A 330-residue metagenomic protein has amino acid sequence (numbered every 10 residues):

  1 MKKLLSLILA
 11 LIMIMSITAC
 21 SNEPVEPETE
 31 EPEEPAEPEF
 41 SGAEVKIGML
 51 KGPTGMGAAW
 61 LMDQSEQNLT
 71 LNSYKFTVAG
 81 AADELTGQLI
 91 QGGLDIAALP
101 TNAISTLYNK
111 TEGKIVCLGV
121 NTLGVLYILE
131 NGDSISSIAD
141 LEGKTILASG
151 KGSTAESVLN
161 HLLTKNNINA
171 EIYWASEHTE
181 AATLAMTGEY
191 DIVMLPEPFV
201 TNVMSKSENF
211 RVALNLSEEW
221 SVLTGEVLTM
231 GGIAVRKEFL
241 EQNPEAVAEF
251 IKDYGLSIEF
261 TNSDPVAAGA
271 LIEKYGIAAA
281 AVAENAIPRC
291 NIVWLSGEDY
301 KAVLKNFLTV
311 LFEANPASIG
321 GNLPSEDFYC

Functional and structural regions predicted by a protein language model:
M1-L9: Positively charged n-region of N-terminal signal peptides that target proteins for export
S16-A19: C-terminal motif of bacterial Sec signal peptides marking the signal peptidase cleavage site
S21-E23: Bacterial signal peptide processing site
E26-I168, I172-A175, D191, E197 (+1 more regions): Short, glycine-/small- and polar/acidic-enriched structural segments that line small-molecule recognition paths
W60-M62, L126-S137, L228-A246, V293: A bilobed periplasmic-binding-protein/Venus flytrap-type ligand-binding module shared by bacterial periplasmic
N102-A103, E177-L271: Pocket-lining segment of extracytoplasmic ligand-binding domains
L240-A314: Secondary-structure end/capping motifs
K305-C330: Conserved C-terminal helix/tail region of periplasmic/extracytoplasmic solute-binding proteins
